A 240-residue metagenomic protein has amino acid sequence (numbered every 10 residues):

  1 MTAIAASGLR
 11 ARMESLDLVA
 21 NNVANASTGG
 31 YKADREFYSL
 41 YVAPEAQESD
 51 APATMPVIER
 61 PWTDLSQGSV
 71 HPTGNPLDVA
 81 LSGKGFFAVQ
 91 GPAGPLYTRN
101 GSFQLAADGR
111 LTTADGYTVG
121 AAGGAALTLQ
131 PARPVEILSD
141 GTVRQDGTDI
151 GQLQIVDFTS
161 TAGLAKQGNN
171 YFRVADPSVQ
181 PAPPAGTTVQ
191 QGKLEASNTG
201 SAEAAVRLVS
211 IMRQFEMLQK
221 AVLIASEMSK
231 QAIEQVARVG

Functional and structural regions predicted by a protein language model:
M1-G240: Amphipathic alpha-helical polymerization modules
